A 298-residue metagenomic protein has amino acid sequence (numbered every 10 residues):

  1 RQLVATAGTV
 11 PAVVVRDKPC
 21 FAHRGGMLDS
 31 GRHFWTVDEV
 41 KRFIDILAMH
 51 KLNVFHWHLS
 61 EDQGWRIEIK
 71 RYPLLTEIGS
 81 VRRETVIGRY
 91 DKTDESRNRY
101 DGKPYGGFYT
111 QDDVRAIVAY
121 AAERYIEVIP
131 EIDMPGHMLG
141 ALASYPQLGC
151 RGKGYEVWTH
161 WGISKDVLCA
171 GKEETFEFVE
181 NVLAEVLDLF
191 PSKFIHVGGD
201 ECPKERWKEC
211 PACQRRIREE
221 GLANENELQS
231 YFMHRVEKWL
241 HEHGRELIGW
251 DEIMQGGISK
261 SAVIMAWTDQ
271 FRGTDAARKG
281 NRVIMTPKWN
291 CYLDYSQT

Functional and structural regions predicted by a protein language model:
R1-F194, R235, W239: Feature activates predominantly on carbohydrate-active enzymes
L28-S30, L59-E61, P130-M134, G199-E201 (+3 more regions): A cross-domain feature marking catalytic cores of carbohydrate-active enzymes and several ubiquitous metabolic/repair
Q63-W65, G136, P203, Q255 (+2 more regions): Surface-exposed, flexible loop/turn segments at secondary-structure boundaries
T110, C169, N224, S296-T298: Short, solvent-exposed coil/turn linker segments
M138-L139, E205-K208, N290-T298: Flexible glycine/acidic-rich beta-alpha junction loops that bind and position SAM and/or redox cofactors in anaerobic
A141-Q147, R151, Y155-A262, W267-G280: Active-site neighborhood of glycoside hydrolase catalytic domains
F271-T298: Aromatic-lined glycan-binding groove of carbohydrate-active enzymes
